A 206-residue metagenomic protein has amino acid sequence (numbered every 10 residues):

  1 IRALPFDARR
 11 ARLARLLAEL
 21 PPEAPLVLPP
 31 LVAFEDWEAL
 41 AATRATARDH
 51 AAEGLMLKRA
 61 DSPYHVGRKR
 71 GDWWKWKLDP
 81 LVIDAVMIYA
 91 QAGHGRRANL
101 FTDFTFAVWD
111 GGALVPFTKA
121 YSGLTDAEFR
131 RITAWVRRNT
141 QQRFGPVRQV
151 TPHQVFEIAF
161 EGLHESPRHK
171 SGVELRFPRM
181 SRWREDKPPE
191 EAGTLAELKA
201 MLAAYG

Functional and structural regions predicted by a protein language model:
I1-G206: Catalytic cores of nucleic-acid ligases and guanylyltransferases
